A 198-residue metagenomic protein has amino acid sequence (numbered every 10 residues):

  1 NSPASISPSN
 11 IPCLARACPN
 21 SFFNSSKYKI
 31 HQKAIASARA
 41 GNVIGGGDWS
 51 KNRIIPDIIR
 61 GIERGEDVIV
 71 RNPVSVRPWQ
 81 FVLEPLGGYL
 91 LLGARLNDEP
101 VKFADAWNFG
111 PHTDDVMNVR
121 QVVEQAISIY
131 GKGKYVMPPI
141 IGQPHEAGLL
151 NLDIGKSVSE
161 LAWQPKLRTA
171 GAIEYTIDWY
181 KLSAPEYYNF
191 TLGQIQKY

Functional and structural regions predicted by a protein language model:
N1-S9: Conserved Rossmann-fold NAD(P)-dependent oxidoreductase catalytic core, especially the SDR/UDP-sugar
P12-N97, D115-V116, V122-I129: NAD(P)-dependent short-chain dehydrogenase/reductase
C18, W49-S50, W79, W107 (+4 more regions): Tryptophan-centric aromatic hotspots in well-structured domains and transmembrane helices
S25-K29, V68, E99, G133-V136 (+1 more regions): Short, polar/charged, Gly/Pro-enriched helix-capping and turn/loop motifs at alpha-helix termini and inter-helix linkers
V74-R77, G142-E146, G193-Q194: Glycine-rich loop motifs involved in handling phospho/adenylate chemistry
V82, D105-A106, G142-Q164, Y175 (+1 more regions): Conserved C-terminal active-site "lid" loop/helix of NAD(P)H-dependent oxidoreductases that clamps the redox cofactor
G88, R95-P144, I154, A170 (+1 more regions): Mid/C-terminal beta-alpha module of Rossmann-like enzyme folds, strongest in SDR-family dehydrogenases/epimerases
T169-Y198: Amphipathic terminal alpha-helices
